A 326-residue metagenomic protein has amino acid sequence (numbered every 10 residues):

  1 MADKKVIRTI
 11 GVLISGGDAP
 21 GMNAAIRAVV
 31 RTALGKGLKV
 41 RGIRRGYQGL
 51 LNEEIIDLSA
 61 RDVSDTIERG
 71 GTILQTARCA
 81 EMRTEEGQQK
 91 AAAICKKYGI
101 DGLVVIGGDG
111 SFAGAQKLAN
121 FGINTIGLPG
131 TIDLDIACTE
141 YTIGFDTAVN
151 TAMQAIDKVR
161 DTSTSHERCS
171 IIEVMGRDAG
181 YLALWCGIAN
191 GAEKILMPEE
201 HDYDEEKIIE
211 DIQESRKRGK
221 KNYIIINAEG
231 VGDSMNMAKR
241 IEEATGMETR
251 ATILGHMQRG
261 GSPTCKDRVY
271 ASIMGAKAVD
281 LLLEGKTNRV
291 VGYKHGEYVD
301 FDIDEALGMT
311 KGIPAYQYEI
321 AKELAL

Functional and structural regions predicted by a protein language model:
A2-K4, L50-L103, G110-S111, I143-N150 (+2 more regions): Glycine-rich oxoanion-binding loops at beta->alpha junctions
A2-L51: N-terminal phosphate-binding or glycine-rich loops at protein starts, especially the Walker A/P-loop of NTPases
T9-G16, T72-A77, G102-V105, S170-E173 (+1 more regions): Short glycine-rich or small-residue beta-strand-to-loop segments that form or flank ligand, phosphate, metal/Fe-S
S15-A19, L38, I43-Q48, R78-C79 (+8 more regions): Short, ordered loop/turn segments at secondary-structure junctions
A19-V29, L51, E85-E86, G102-Q116 (+6 more regions): Short glycine/serine/threonine-rich phosphate/pyrophosphate-binding segments that cradle anionic phosphate groups
V105-G107, K117, N124, F145-E248 (+1 more regions): Accessory alpha-helical/coil subdomains and C-terminal extensions that flank or cap enzyme catalytic cores
D233, I241-L326: C-terminal non-catalytic interaction/assembly regions of soluble proteins
